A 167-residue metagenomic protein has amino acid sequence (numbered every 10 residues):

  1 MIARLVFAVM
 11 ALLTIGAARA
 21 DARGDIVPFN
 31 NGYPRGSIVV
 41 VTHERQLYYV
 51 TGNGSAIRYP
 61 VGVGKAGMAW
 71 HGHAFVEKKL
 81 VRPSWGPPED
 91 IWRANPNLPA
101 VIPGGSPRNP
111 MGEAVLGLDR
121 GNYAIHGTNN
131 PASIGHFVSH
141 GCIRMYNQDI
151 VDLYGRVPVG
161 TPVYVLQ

Functional and structural regions predicted by a protein language model:
M1-R4: Positively charged n-region of N-terminal signal peptides that target proteins for export
V6-T14: Bacterial N-terminal signal peptides
G16-A22: Sec/Tat signal peptide C-region and signal peptidase I cleavage site
A22-V39: Short N-terminal segments immediately surrounding and downstream of signal-peptide cleavage
D25, Y33, N53, R58 (+2 more regions): Exported/periplasmic cell-wall-interacting domains
V39-V41, Y48-Y49: Structural recognition of beta-strand segments within beta-rich domains
T42-E44, R120: Residue-level signal for tight coil/turn positions that link beta-strands
Q46-Y48, F75, A124: General beta-strand recognition
